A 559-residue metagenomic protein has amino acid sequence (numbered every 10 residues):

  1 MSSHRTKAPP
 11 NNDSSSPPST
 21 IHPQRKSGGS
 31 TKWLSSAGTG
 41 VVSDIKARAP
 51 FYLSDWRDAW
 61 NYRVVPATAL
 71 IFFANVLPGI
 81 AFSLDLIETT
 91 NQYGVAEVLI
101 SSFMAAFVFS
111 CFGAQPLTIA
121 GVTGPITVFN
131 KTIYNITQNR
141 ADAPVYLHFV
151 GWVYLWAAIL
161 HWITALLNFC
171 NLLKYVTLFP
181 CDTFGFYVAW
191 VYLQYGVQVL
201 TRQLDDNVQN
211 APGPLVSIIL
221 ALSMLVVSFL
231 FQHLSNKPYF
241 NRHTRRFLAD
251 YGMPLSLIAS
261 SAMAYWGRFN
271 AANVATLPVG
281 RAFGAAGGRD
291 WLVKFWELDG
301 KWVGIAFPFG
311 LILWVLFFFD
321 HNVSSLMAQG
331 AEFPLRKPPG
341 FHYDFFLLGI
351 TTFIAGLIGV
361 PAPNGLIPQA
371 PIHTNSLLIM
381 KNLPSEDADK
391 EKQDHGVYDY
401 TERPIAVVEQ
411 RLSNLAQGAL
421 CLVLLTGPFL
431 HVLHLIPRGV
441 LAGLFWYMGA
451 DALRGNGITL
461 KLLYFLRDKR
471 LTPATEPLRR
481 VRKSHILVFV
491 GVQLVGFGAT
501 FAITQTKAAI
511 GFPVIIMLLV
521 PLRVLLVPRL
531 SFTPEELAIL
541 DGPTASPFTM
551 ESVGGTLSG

Functional and structural regions predicted by a protein language model:
S2-G559: Transmembrane helical cores of multi-pass ion-transport proteins
